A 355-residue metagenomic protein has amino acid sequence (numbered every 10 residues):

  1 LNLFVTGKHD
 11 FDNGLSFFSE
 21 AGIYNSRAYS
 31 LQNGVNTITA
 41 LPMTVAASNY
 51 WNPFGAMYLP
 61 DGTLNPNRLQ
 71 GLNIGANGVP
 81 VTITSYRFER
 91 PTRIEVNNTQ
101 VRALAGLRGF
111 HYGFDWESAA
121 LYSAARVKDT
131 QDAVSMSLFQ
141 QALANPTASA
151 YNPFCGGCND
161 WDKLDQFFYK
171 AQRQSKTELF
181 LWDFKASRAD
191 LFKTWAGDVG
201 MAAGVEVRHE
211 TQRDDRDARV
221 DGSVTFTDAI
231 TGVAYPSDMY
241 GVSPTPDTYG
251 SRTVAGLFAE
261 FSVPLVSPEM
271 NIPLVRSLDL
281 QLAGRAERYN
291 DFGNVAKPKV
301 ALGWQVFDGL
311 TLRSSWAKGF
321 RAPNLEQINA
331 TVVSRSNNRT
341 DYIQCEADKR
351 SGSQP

Functional and structural regions predicted by a protein language model:
L1-F4, D10-V254, P268, S315-A317 (+1 more regions): Surface-exposed, low-complexity loop segments enriched in small/polar and acidic residues
A21-N25, A283-Y289, K299: Conserved short loop/turn motifs at secondary-structure junctions
Q140, L257-A259, V263, A296-Q305: Feature captures outer-membrane beta-barrel proteins of Gram-negative bacteria and organelles
W195-G197, L274, F292-A296: Short glycine/proline-enriched turns and hinge-like loops at secondary-structure junctions
S251, E287-A296: Solvent-exposed loop/turn segments connecting transmembrane beta-strands in outer-membrane beta-barrel proteins
S267-L280: Short helix/loop segment immediately N-terminal to the Walker
S277-N290, S314-W316: Transmembrane beta-strand segments that form the barrel wall of outer-membrane beta-barrel proteins
V295-A301, R313, E326-I328: Short beta-alpha junctions and helix-cap segments that line functional grooves
